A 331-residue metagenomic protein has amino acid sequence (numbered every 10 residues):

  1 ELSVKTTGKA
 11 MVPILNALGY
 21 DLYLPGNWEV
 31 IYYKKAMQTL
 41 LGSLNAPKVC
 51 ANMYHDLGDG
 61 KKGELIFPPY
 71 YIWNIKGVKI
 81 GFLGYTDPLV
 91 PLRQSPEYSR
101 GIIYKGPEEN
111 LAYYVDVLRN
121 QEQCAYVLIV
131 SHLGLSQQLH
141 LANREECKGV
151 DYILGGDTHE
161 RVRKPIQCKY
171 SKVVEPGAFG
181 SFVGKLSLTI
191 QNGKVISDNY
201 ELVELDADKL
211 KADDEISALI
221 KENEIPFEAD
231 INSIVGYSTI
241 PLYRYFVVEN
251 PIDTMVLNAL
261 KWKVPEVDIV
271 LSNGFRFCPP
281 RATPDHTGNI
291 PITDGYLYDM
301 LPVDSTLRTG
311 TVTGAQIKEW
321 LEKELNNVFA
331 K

Functional and structural regions predicted by a protein language model:
E1, R119, Y152, S187-K331: Solvent-exposed loop/linker segments at secondary-structure transitions that flank or connect catalytic domains
E1-A207, V247, P251-A259, V270: Acidic, metal/ion-coordinating pockets
